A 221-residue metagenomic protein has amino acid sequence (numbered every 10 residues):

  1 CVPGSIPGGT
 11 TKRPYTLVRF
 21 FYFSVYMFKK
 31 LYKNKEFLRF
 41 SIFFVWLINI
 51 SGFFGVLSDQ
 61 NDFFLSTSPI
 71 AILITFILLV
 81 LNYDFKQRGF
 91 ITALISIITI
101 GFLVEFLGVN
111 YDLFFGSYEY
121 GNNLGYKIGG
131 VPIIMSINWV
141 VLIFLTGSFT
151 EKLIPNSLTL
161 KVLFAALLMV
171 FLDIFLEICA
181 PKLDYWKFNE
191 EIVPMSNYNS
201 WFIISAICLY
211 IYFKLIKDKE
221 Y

Functional and structural regions predicted by a protein language model:
C1, G8-G9: Single conserved hydrophobic/aromatic residue that forms the stacking wall/gate of nucleotide- or nucleobase-binding
C1-V2, M27: Accessible peptide chain termini
V2-G4, V18: Short, positively charged low-complexity motifs
T11-F20: Positively charged N-terminal leader segments that act as targeting/secretion signals
R19-Y22, K33: Generic detector of low-complexity/intrinsically disordered segments and short hydrophobic N-terminal stretches
Y26-Y221: Aromatic-rich, lipid-facing transmembrane alpha helices and their immediate juxtamembrane interface loops in integral
